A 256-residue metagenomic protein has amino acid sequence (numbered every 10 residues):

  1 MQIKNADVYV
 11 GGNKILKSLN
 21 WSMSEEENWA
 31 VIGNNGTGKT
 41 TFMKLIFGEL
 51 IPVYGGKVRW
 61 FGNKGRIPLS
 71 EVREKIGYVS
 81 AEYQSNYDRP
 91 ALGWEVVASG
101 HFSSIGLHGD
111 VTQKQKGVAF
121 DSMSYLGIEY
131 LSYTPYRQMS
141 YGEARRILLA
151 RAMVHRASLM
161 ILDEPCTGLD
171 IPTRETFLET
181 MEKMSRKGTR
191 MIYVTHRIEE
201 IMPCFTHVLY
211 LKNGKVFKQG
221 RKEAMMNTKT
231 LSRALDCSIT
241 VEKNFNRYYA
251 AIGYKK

Functional and structural regions predicted by a protein language model:
F47: Helix-to-loop junction immediately C-terminal to a conserved catalytic motif
G55-R66: Conserved ABC transporter NBD signature motif
A98, Q113-L131: Conserved ABC ATPase "signature" region
P135-M139: Conserved ABC ATPase signature
M160-D163: Catalytic Walker B motif of ABC-type/P-loop ATPase nucleotide-binding domains
T195-H196: H-loop/switch region of ABC-family ATPase nucleotide-binding domains
V208-R221: H-loop (His-switch) and adjacent beta-strand-loop-beta switch element of ABC-type ATPase nucleotide-binding domains
